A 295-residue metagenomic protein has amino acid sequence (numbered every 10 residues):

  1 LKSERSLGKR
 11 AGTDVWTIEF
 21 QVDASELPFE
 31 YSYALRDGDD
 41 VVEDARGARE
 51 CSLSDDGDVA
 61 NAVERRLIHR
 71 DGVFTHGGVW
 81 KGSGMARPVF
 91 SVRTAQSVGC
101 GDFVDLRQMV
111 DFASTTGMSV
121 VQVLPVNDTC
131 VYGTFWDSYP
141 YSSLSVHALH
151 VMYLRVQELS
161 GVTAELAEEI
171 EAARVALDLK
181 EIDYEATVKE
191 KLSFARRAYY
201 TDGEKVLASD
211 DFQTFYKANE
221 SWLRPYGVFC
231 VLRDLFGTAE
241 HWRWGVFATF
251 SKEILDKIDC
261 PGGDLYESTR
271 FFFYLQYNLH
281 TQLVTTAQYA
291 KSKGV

Functional and structural regions predicted by a protein language model:
L1, T13, R65-R70, Y132-F135 (+1 more regions): Short amphipathic alpha-helical surface micro-motifs
L1-L27, A34-A60, V98, W136-Y141: Aromatic-rich carbohydrate-binding modules that target alpha-glucans
E4, L35, A45-A48, E64-R65 (+5 more regions): Short, intrinsically disordered low-complexity segments
G8, V59-E64, K205, Q276: Short linear motifs at secondary-structure transitions and domain/linker junctions
L27-F29, V295: Short coil/turn segments at beta-strand junctions that form active-site/ligand-binding loops
S32-A34, Q122: Short, conserved beta-strand segments within well-ordered enzyme catalytic domains that often line or immediately flank
S52-H76: Extracellular beta-sheet/turn segments enriched in Thr/Pro/Gly and aliphatic residues
F74-V295: Acidic/aromatic-lined carbohydrate-recognition and catalytic surfaces of CAZymes acting on diverse glycans
